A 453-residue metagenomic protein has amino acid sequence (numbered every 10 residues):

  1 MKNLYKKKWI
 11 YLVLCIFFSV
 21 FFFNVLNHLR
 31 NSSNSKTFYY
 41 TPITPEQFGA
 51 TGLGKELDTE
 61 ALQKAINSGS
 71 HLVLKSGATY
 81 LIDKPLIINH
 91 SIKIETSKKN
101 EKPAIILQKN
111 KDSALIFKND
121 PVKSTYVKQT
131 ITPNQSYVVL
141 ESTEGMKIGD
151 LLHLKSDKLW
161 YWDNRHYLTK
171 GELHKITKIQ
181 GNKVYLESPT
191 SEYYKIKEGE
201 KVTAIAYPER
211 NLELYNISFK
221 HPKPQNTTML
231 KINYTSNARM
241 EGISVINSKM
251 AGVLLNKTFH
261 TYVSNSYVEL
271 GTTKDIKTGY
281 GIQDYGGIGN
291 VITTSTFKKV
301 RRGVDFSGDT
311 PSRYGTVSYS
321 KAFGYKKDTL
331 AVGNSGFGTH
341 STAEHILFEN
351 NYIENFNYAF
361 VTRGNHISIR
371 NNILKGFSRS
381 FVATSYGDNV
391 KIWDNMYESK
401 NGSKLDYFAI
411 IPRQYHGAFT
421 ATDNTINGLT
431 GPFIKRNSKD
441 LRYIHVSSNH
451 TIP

Functional and structural regions predicted by a protein language model:
K2-C15: N-terminal Sec-pathway targeting helices
R30-A61: Right-handed parallel beta-helix/beta-solenoid
G49, T59, S70-D112, S156-E172 (+2 more regions): N-terminal extracellular ligand-recognition/capping segment immediately after the signal peptide
G69, N89-S91, N110-K111, G171 (+23 more regions): Parallel beta-helix/beta-solenoid
D83-P85, A104-K111, P222-M229, K249-N256 (+9 more regions): Short glycine/acidic-rich loop motifs that flank beta-strands on beta-rich extracellular proteins
K93-E95, K118-K158, Y207-P222, I232-N247: Parallel beta-helix/beta-solenoid
E101-I179, Y185-S188, Y193: Autoprocessing Asn-cyclization modules and mimics
I217, I243, S266, S295 (+6 more regions): Consensus "Asn ladder" position of solenoid repeat domains
